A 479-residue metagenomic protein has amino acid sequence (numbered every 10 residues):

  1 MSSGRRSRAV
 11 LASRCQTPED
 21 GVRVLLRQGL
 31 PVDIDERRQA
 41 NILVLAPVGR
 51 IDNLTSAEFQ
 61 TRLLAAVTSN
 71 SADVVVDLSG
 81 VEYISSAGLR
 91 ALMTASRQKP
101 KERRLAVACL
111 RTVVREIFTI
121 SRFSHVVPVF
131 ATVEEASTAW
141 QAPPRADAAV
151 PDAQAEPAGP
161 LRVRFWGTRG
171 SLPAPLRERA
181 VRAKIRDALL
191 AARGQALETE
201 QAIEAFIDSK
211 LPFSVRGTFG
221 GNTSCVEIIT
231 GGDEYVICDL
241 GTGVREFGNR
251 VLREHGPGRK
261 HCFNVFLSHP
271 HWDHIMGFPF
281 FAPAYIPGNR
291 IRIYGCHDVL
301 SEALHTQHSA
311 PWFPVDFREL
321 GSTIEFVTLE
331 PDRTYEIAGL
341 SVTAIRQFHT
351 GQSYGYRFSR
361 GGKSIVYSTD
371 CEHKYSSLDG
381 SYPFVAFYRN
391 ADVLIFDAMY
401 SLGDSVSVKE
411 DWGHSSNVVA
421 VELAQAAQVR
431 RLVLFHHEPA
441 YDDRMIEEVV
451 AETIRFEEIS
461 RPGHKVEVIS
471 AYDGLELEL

Functional and structural regions predicted by a protein language model:
L25-L26, L30-T61, L78-G80: STAS-typified acidic loop motif
L26-Q28, A57, G217-F219, T323-E325 (+1 more regions): Short gly/ser/thr-rich secondary-structure transition/capping motifs
I51-V127, I275: Amphipathic alpha-helical interaction surfaces in cytosolic regulatory modules
V76, C238, S268, Y367-T369 (+2 more regions): Active-site flanking residues adjacent to catalytic metal/cofactor-binding acidic residues
F123, A148-V366, V385, D443-L479: Binuclear metal-dependent hydrolase catalytic cores
E134-D152: A charged, well-structured terminal subsegment
S214, Y375-Y472: Cap/insert and terminal regions of metallo-dependent hydrolase folds
